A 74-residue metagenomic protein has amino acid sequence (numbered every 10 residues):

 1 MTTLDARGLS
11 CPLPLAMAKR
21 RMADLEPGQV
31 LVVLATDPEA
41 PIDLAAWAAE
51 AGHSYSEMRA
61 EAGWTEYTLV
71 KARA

Functional and structural regions predicted by a protein language model:
M1-L25: N-terminal first-folded block
L13, I42-D43: Residues that form or flank phosphate/diphosphate-binding pockets in enzymes that use nucleotide phosphates
V33-L34: Active-site-adjacent beta-strand anchor residues
E39: Short alpha-helical
L44-A74: C-terminal structural segments of small proteins and small subunits
